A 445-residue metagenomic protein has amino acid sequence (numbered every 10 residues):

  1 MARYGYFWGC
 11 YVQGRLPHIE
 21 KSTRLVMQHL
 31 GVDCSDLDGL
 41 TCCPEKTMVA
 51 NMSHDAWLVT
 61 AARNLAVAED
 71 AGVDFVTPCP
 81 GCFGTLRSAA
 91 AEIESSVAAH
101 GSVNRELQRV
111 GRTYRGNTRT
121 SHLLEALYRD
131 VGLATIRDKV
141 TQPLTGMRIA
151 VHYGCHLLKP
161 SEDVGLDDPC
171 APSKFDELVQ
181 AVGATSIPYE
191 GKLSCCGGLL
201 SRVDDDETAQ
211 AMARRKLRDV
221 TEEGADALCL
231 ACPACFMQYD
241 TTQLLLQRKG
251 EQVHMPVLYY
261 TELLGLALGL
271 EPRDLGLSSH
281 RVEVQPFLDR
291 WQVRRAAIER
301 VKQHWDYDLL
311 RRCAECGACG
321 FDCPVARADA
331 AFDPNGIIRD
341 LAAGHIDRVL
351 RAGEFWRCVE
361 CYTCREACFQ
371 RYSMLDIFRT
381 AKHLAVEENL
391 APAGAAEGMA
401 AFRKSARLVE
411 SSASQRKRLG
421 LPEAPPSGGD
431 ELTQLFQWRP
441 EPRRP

Functional and structural regions predicted by a protein language model:
M1-L310, E315, D322, T380-P445: Iron-sulfur cluster-binding electron-transfer modules in prokaryotic oxidoreductases
D55-A56, E207-A209, P324-R339, Q370-H383: Short cysteine/histidine-rich zinc-coordinating motifs and their immediately flanking basic loops
I93, A330, R348, Y362-R365 (+3 more regions): Amphipathic alpha-helical interaction segments
K174, G191, R215, A318 (+4 more regions): Short, well-structured alpha-helical interface segments that form or flank functional binding sites
L309-A326, A352-Y372: Cysteine-centered iron-sulfur cluster-binding motifs in ferredoxin-type domains/subunits of redox enzymes
R339-D347: Perimembrane loop-to-helix junctions flanking transmembrane segments
